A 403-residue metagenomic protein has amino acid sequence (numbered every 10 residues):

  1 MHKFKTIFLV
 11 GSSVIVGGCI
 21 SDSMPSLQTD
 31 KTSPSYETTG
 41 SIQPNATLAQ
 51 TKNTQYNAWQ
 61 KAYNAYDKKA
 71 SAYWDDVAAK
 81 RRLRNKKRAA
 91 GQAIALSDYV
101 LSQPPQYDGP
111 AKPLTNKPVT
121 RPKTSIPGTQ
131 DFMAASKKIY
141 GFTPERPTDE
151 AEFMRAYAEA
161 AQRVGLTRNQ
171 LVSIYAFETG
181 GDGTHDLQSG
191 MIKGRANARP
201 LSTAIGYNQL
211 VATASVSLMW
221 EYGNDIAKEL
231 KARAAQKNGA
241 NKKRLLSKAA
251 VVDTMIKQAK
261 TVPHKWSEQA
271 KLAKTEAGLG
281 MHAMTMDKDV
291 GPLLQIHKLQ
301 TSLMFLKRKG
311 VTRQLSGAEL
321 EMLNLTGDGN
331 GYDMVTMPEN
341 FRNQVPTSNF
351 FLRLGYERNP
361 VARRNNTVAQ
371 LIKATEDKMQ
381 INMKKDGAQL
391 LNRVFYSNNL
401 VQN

Functional and structural regions predicted by a protein language model:
M1-G11: Bacterial N-terminal signal peptides that target proteins for export
C19-D22: N-terminal Sec signal peptide cleavage junction
L27-N45: Post-signal peptide N-terminal segment of mature Sec-exported envelope proteins
Q43-D108: Alpha-helical, heptad-rich or low-complexity scaffold/stalk segments that mediate oligomerization or tethering
A90-T143: Non-catalytic propeptide/linker segments at domain boundaries
K137-L354: Catalytic glycan-binding domains that act on GlcNAc-containing polysaccharides
L354-N403: Low-complexity, Gly/Ser/Thr/Pro-rich intrinsically disordered linker/tail segments
